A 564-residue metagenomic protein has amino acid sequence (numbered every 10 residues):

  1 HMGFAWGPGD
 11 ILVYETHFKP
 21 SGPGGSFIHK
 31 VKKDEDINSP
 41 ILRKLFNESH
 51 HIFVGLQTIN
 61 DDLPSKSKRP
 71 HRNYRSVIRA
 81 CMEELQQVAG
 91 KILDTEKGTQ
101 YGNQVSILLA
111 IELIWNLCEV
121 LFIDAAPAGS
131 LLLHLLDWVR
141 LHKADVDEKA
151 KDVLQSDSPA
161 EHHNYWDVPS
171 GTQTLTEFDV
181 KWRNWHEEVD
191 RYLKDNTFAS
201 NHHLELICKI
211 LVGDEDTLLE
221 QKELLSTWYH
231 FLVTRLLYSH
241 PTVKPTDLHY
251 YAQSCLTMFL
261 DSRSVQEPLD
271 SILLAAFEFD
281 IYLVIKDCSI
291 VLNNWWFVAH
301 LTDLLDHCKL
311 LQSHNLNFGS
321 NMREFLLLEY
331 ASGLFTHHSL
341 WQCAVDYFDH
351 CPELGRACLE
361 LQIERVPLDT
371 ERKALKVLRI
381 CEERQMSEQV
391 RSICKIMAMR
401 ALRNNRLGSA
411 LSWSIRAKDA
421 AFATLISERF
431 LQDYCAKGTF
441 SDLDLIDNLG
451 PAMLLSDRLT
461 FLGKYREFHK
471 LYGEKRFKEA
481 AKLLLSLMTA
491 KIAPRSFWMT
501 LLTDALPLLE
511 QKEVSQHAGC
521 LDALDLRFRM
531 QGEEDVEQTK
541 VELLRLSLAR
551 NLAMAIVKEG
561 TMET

Functional and structural regions predicted by a protein language model:
H1-A150, D247-C343, E353, A420: Long, acidic/serine-threonine-rich intrinsically disordered regions with weak helical/coil propensity that act as
H1-K91, R391, A401-T564: Long alpha-helical scaffold regions
C81, S106-L117, L131, H162 (+8 more regions): Extended HEAT/HEAT-like alpha-solenoid repeat tracts in very large eukaryotic scaffold/adaptor proteins
F122-P159, W166-K209, L368-Q389, Y434-R476 (+2 more regions): A cross-kingdom feature marking charged/low-complexity
H142, C351, Q362, R384 (+3 more regions): Alpha-helical solenoid scaffolds that mediate protein-protein interactions, centered on TPR/SEL1-like repeats but also
Q155, A160, P169, T176 (+12 more regions): Solenoid-repeat scaffolds in large eukaryotic assemblies
Q155, A160-N164, S170, E324-G333 (+4 more regions): Internal alpha-helical scaffold/solenoid segments in large eukaryotic proteins
Y192-M397, A401, K491, W498-E510 (+5 more regions): Extended alpha-helical solenoid scaffold regions that build the rod-like backbones of large eukaryotic assemblies
